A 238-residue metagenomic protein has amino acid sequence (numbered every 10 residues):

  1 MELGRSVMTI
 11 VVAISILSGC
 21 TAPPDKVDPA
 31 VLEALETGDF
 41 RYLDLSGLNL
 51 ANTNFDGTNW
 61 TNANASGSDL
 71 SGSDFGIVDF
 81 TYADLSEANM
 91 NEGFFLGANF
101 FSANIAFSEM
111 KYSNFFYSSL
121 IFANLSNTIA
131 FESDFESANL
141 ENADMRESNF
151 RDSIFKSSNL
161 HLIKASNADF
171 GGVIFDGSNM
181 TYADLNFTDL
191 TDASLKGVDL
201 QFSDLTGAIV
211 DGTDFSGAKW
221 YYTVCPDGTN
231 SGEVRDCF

Functional and structural regions predicted by a protein language model:
M1-K26: Secretory targeting signatures
C20-F238: Tandem repeat scaffolds
